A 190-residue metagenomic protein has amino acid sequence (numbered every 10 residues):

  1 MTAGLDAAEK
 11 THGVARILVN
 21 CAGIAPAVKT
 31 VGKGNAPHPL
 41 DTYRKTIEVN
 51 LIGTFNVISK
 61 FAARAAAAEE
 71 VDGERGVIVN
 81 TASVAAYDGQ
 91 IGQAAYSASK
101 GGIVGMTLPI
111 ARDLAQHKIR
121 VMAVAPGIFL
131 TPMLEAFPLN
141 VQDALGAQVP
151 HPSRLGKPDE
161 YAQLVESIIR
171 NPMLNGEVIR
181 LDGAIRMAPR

Functional and structural regions predicted by a protein language model:
I24, A36-N56, V79, I103: Catalytic Tyr-X3-Lys loop
A25-R44, A63, A67-D72, G92-A95 (+2 more regions): Conserved mid-core segment of classical short-chain dehydrogenase/reductases
D41, T46-E48, N140-E160: Catalytic Tyr-x(3-8)-Lys segment
I58, S99, T107: Active-site helix of classical SDR
A63, A111-D113: Alpha-helical segment proximal to the catalytic Tyr-Lys
S83: Residue(s) in the substrate-gating loop at a strand-loop-helix junction that position the organic substrate next
A115, R120, L174-E177: Short, small/polar-rich loop/turn modules that mediate ligand/substrate recognition or access, typified
K157-L181, R186: C-terminal substrate-recognition "lid" of short-chain dehydrogenase/reductases
